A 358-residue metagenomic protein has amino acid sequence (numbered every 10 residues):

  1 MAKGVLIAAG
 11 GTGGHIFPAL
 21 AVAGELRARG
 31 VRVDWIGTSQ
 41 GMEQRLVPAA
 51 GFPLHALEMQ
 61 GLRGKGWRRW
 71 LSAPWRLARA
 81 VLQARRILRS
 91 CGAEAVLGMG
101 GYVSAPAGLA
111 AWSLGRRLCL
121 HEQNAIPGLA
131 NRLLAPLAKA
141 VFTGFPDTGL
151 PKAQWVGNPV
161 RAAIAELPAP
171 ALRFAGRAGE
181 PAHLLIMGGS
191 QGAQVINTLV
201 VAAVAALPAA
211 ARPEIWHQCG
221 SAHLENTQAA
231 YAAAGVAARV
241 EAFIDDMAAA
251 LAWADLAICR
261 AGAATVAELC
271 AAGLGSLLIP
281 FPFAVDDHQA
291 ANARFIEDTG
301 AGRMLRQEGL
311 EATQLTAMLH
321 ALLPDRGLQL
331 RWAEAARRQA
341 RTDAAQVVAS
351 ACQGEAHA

Functional and structural regions predicted by a protein language model:
G4-A9, R29-R79, S221-H223, E308: Conserved nucleotide-sugar phosphate-binding/catalytic loop shared by glycosyltransferases and other
H15-L26: Short amphipathic alpha-helix
R32, M42, P53, W112-P170: Active-site-proximal region of nucleotide-activated glycan assembly enzymes, centered on histidine/acidic-rich loops
G41, L46, A50, A169-A257 (+3 more regions): Donor-nucleotide binding loops and adjacent catalytic segments primarily of GT-B fold Leloir glycosyltransferases
Q83-L97, V103-C119, R132-L137: Glycosyltransferases and closely related glycan-assembly transferases that use nucleotide-activated donors
A93-E94, A252-V266, L274-G275: Acidic donor-binding loop of glycosyltransferase active sites
L328-T342: A short, well-ordered alpha-helix in the C-terminal region of glycosyltransferases
R341-A358: C-terminal alpha-helical cap of glycosyltransferases
